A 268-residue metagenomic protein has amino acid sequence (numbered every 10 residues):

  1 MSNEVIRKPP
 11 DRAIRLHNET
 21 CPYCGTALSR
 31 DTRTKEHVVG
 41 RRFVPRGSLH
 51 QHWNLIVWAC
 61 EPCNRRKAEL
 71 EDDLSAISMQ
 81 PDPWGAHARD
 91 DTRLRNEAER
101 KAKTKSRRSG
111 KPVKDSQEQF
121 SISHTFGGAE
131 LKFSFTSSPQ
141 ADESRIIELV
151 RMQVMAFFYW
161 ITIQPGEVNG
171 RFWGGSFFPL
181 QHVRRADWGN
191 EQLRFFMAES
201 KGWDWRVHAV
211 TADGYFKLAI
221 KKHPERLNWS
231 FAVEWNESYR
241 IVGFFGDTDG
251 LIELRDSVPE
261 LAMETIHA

Functional and structural regions predicted by a protein language model:
M1, T32, Q80-W84: Intrinsically disordered, low-complexity regulatory regions of eukaryotic proteins
M1-Y23, Q51, P139-S144: Short, charged surface segments at domain edges that flank catalytic/cofactor-binding sites
P22-I56, D72-D73: Histidine-centered nuclease catalytic patch
R42-W58, Q80-R95: Short microdomains enriched in Cys/His and/or Lys/Arg
I56-I77: Short Cys/His-centered divalent metal-binding micro-motifs
E97-P139: Short flanking/linker segments adjacent to small metal-binding domains or redox-active Cys/His motifs
F126-A268: C-terminal, charged low-complexity interaction regions
